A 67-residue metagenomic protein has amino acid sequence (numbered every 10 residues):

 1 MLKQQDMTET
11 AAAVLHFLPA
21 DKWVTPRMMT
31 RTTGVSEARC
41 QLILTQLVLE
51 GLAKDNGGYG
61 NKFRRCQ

Functional and structural regions predicted by a protein language model:
L2-A11, T25, D55-Q67: Short, cationic-aromatic polyanion-contact patches
E9, D21, A38-R39: Residue-level recognition of alpha-helix initiation/capping sites
A11-L18: Hydrophobic residues on short alpha-helical segments
H16, R27, T45: Residues within the helices of the helix-turn-helix
A20-T32: Short acidic, hydrophobic short linear motifs in intrinsically disordered regions
M29, Q41, G58-Y59: Short loop/turn and capping residues at structural boundaries
V35-Q46: Short amphipathic alpha-helical interaction segments
G51: Glycine-centered, phosphate/nucleic-acid-interacting loop/turn motifs that mediate DNA/RNA or nucleotide
